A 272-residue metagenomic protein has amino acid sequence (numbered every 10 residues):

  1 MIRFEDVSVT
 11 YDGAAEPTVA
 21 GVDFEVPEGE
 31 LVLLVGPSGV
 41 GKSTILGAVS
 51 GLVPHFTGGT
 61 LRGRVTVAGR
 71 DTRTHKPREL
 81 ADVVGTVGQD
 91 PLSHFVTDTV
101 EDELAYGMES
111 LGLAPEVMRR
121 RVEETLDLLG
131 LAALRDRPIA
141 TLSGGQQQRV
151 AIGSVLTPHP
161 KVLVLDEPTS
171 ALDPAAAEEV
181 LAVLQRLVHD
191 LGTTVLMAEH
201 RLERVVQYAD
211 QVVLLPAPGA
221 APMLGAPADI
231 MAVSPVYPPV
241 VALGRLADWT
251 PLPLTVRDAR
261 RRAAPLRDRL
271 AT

Functional and structural regions predicted by a protein language model:
T10, V53, R64-E79: ABC ATPase NBD Q-loop/coupling interface
V35-P37: The feature captures the beta-strand-to-loop junction immediately N-terminal to the Walker
S50: Helix-to-loop junction immediately C-terminal to a conserved catalytic motif
E116-L134: Conserved ABC ATPase "signature" region
P138-L142, Q146: Conserved ABC ATPase signature
V155-L156: ABC ATPase C-loop
L163-D166: Catalytic Walker B motif of ABC-type/P-loop ATPase nucleotide-binding domains
L214-L254: Conserved beta-strand-loop-alpha-helix hinge in the C-terminal portion of ABC ATPase nucleotide-binding domains
